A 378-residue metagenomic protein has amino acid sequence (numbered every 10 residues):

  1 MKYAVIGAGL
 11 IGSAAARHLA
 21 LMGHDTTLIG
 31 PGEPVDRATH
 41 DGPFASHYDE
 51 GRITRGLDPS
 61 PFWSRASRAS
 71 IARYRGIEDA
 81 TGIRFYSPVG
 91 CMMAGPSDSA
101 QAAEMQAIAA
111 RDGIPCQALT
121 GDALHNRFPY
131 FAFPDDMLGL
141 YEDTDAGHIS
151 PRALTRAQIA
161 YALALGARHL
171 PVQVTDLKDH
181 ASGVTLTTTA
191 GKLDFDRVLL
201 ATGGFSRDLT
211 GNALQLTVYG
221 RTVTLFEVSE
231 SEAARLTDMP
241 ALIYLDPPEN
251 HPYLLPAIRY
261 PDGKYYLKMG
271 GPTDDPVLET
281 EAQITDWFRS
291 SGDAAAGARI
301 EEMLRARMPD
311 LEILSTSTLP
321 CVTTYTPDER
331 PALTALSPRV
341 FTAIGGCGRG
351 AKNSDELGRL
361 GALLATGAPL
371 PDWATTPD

Functional and structural regions predicted by a protein language model:
K2-L28: N-terminal Rossmann-like FAD-binding beta1-loop-alpha1 element of flavoenzymes
A4-I6, I29, K192-F205, G358: Short hydrophobic core segments
G9-I11, M22, L336-D378: C-terminal lid/capping helical subdomain adjacent to the catalytic/cofactor pocket in oxidative enzymes
I11, P34, F205: Conserved Rossmann-like nucleotide-cofactor binding loop
R17-L21, R84-Y86, R197, G204-P338: Active-site substrate-recognition segment that forms the wall of the catalytic cavity or substrate channel
L21-S46: Glycine-rich FAD pyrophosphate-binding loop
Y48-R127, H251-P252: Dinucleotide-binding Rossmann-like beta1-alpha1 core, especially the glycine-rich loop that anchors the ADP
P96-L165, L170, D176-S182: Flavin (FAD/FMN) cofactor-binding and adjacent substrate-gating region of FAD-dependent oxidoreductase domains
